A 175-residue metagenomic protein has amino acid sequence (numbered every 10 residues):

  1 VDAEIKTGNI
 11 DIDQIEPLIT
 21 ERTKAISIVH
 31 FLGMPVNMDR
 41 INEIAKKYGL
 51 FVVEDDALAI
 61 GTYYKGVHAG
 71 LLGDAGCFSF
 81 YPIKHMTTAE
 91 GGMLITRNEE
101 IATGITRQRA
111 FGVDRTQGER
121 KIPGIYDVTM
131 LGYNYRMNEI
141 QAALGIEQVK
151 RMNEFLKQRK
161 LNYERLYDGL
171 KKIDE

Functional and structural regions predicted by a protein language model:
V1-E4: Short beta->alpha connector loops at strand-helix junctions that form conserved, small/polar/Pro-enriched
K6-T88, M93-E100: Active-site phosphate-binding strand-loop segment of PLP-dependent enzymes
A59-K65, L72-E175: Active-site region of PLP-dependent enzymes
